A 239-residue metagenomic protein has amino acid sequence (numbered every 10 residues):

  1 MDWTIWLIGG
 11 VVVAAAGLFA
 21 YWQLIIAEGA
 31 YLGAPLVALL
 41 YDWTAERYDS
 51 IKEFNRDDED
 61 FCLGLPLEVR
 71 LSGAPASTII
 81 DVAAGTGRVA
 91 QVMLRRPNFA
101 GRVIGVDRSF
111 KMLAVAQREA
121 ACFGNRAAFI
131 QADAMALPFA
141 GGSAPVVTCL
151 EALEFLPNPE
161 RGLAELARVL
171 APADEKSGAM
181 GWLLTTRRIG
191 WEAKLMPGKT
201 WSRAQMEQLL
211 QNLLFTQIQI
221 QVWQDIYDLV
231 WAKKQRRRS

Functional and structural regions predicted by a protein language model:
M1-P35: N-terminal auxiliary segments of SAM/dcSAM-dependent transferases
A30-Y31, D42-D57: Class I SAM-dependent methyltransferase Rossmann-like catalytic core, especially the SAM/SAH-binding loop
R56-P75: Conserved alpha-helix/loop element of class I SAM-dependent methyltransferases that forms part of the SAM/SAH-binding
T78-A136: Class I SAM-dependent methyltransferase SAM/SAH-binding core
T148: A conserved beta-strand element that flanks and buttresses the S-adenosyl-L-methionine
E160-A179: A short glycine-rich, Lys/Arg-flanked "PGG" loop and its adjoining helix->strand segment in the class I
K176-E207: Conserved class I S-adenosyl-L-methionine
V222-S239: Core SAM-dependent methyltransferase catalytic element
